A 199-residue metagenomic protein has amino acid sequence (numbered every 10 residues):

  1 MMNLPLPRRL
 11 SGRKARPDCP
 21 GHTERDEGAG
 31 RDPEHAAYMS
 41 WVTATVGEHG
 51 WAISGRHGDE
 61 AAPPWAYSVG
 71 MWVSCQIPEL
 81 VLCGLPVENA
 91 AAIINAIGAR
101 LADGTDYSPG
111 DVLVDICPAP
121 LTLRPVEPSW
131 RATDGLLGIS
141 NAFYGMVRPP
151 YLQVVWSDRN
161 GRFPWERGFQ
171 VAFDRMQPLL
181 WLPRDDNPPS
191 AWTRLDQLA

Functional and structural regions predicted by a protein language model:
M2-R56, W72-S74, L85-A199: Acidic, proline/glycine-rich low-complexity IDRs
E60-Q76: A glycine-rich, hydrophobic loop/mini-helix early in the fold
P78-G84: Short cationic amphipathic helices and targeting signals
